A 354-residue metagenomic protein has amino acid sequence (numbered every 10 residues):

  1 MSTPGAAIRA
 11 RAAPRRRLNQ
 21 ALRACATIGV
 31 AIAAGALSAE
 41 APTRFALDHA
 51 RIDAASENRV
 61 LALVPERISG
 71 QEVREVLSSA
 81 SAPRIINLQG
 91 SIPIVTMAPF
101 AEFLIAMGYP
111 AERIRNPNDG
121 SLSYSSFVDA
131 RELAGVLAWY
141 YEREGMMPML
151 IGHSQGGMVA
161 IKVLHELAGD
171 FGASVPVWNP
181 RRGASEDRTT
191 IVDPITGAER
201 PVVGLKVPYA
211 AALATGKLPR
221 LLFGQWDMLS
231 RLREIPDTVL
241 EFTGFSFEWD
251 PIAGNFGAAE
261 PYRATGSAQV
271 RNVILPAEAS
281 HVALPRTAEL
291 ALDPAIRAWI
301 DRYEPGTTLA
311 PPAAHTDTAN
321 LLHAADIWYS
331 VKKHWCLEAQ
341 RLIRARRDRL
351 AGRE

Functional and structural regions predicted by a protein language model:
M1-L18: N-terminal secretory signal peptides that target proteins for export/translocation
R23-A33: Bacterial N-terminal signal peptides
A36-A39: Boundary at the C-terminal end of the N-terminal hydrophobic targeting segment
P42-P148, T318, W328-R353: Active-site catalytic motif of lipid deacylating hydrolases and related acyltransferases
I86, R115-P117, A211, E241-F245 (+1 more regions): Hydrophobic/aromatic beta-strand patches that form the interior of the parallel beta-sheet core in alpha/beta enzyme
M97-A101, A160, F256: Short, highly selective alpha-helical patches that border small-molecule cofactor pockets in redox/cofactor-processing
A111, D129-F242, F247-A253: Serine-dependent carboxylesterase/thioesterase catalytic core of lipase-like alpha/beta-hydrolase/SGNH enzymes
L221-E354: C-terminal catalytic-base region of ester-bond hydrolases, centering on the histidine of the charge-relay
